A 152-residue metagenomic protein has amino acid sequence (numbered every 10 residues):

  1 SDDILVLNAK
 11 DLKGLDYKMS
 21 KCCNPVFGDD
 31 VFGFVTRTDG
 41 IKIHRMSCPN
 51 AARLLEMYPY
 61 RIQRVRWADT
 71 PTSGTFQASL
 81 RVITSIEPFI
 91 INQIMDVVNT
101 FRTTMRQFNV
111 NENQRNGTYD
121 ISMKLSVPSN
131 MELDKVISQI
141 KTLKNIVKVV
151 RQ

Functional and structural regions predicted by a protein language model:
S1-I91, R102, R106-N116, M123-K124 (+3 more regions): N-terminal non-catalytic structural scaffold regions of very large proteins
K144-V147: Catalytic cores of nucleotide-enabled group-transfer and carboxylate-activating enzymes in metabolic and assembly-line
